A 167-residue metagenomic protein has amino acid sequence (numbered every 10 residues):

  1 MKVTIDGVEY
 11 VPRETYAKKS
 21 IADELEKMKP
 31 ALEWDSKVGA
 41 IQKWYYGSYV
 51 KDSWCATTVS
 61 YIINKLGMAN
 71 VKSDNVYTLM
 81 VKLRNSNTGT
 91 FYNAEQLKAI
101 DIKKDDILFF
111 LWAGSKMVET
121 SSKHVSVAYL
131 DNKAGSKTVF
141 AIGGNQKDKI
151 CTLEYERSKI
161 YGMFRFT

Functional and structural regions predicted by a protein language model:
K2, N93-K98, T152-E156: Short, solvent-exposed coil/turn linker segments
K2-M68: N-terminal capping segments
T15-D23, D74-Y77, E95, S158: Generic alpha-helical secondary structure signal
A22, V139-F140, I160-Y161: A broad, low-specificity signal marking well-ordered, structured residues that form hydrophobic/aromatic
A69-D148: ...with weaker cross-activation on analogous glycine-rich loops/strands in unrelated enzymes
T152-T167: Intrinsically disordered, low-complexity, charged/polar segments
